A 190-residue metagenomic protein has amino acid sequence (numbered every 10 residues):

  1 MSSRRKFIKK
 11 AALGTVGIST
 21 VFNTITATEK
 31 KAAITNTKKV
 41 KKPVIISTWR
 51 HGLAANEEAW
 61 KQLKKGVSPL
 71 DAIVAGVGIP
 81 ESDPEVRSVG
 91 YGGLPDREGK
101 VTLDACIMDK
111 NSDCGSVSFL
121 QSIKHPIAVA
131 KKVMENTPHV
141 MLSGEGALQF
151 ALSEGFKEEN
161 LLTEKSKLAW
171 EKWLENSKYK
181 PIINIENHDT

Functional and structural regions predicted by a protein language model:
S2, K9-A12, V16-G17, K31-T190: Alpha/propeptide regions of enzymes that mature by internal proteolysis
G17-N23: Hydrophobic h-region of N-terminal signal peptides that target proteins for export in Gram-negative bacteria
T24-I25, E57: Generic detector of bulky aromatic hydrophobic side chains
